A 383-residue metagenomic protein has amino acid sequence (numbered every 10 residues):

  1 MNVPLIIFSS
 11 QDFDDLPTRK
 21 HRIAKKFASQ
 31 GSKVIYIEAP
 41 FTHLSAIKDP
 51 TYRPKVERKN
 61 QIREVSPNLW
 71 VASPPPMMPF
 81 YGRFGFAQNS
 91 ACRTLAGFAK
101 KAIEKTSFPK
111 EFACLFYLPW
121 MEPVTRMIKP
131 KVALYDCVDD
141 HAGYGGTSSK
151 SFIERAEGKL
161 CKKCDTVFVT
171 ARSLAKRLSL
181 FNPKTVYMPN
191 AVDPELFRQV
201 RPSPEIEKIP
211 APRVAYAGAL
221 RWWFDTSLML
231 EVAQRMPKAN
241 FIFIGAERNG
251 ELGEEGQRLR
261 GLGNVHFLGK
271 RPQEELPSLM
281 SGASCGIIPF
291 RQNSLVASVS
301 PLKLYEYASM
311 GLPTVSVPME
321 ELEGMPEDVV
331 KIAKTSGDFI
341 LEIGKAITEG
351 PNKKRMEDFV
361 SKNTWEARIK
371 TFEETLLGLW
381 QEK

Functional and structural regions predicted by a protein language model:
I23, K100-A102, P109, R126 (+2 more regions): Membrane-proximal helix-turn-helix segments that form the acceptor-binding/catalytic region of lipid-linked
V124, C164-T185: A short, active-site helix/loop in glycosyltransferases that binds the activated sugar's phosphate group
S173, M188-V200: Carbohydrate-associated surface elements
I206-F224, M229-A233, I242-I244: Conserved donor-binding/catalytic core segment of Leloir-type glycosyltransferases
G245, G253-P277: Nucleotide-activated donor-binding/catalytic signature segment of Leloir-type glycosyltransferases, i.e., the conserved
N264, M280-S298, L312: Acidic donor-binding loop of glycosyltransferase active sites
E323-K345: Change "using UDP/GDP/dTDP sugars" to "using nucleotide sugars
T348-L379: A charged, aromatic-enriched C-terminal amphipathic alpha-helix characteristic of glycosyltransferases across folds
